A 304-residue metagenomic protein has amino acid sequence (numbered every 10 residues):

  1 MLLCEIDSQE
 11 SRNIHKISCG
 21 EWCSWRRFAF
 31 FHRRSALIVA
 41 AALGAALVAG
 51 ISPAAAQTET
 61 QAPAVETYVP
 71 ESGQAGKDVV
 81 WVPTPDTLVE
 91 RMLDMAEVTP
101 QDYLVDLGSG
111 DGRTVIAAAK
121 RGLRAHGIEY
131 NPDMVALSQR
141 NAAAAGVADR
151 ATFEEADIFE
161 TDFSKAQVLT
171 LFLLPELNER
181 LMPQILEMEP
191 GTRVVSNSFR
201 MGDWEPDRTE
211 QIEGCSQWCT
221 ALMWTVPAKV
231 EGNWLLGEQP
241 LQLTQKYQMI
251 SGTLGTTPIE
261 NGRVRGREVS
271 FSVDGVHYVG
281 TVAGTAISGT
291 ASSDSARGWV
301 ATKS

Functional and structural regions predicted by a protein language model:
I38-G50: Bacterial N-terminal signal peptides
A55-D102: S-adenosyl-L-methionine
Q101-G110: Conserved class I S-adenosyl-L-methionine
D111-L123: Conserved SAM-binding loop of SAM-dependent methyltransferases across substrates and taxa, primarily the Class I
R124-E129: Conserved SAM-binding motif I beta-strand of class I
P132-K165: S-adenosyl-L-methionine
N178-E231: C-terminal substrate-binding/active-site "lid" region of AdoMet-derived donor-dependent transferases
A228-G298, K303-S304: Central antiparallel beta-sheet cores of small beta-barrel/beta-sandwich binding domains
